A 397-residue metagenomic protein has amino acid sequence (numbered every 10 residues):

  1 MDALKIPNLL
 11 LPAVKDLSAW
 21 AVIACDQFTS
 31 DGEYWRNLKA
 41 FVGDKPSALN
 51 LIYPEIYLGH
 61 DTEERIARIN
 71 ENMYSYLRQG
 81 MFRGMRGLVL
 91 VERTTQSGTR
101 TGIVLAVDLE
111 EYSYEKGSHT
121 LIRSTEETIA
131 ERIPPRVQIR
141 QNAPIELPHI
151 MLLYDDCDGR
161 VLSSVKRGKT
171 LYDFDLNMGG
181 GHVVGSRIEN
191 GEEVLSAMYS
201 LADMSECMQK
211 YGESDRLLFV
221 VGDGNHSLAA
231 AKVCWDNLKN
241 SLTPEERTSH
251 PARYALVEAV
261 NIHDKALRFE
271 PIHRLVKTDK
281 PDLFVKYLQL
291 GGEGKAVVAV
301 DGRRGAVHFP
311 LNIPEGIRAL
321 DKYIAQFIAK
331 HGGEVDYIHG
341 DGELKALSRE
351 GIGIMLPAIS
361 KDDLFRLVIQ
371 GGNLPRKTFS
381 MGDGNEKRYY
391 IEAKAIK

Functional and structural regions predicted by a protein language model:
M1-G180, E206-M208, R216, I359-K397: N-terminal extension/subdomain marker
L152, G224, S348: A residue-level signal for conserved active-site and pocket-lining positions in enzyme catalytic cores
L152, L176-L201, S205: Portal/gating segments that form or line small-molecule/metal binding sites
L153, V221-G222, E258, M355-P357: Short beta-strand segments
R167-I188, D264, F269-Q289: Compact, glycine/acidic-enriched structural inserts
S200-L242: Active-site beta-strand/loop microenvironment that shapes enzyme catalytic pockets
N225-K286: Catalytic or ion-translocation cores adjacent to nucleophile or general acid/base/metal-coordination motifs in diverse
L275-T378: C-terminal catalytic or substrate-handling cores of phosphate/nucleotide- and metal-cofactor-dependent proteins acting
